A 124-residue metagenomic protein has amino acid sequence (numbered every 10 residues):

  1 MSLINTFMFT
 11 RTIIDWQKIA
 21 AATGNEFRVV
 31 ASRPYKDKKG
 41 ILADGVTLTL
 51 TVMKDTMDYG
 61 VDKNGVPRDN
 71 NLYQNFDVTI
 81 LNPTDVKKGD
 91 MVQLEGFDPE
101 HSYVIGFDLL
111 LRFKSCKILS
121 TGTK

Functional and structural regions predicted by a protein language model:
M1-K124: OB-fold and OB-like single-stranded nucleic-acid-recognition modules and their adjacent interaction interfaces
